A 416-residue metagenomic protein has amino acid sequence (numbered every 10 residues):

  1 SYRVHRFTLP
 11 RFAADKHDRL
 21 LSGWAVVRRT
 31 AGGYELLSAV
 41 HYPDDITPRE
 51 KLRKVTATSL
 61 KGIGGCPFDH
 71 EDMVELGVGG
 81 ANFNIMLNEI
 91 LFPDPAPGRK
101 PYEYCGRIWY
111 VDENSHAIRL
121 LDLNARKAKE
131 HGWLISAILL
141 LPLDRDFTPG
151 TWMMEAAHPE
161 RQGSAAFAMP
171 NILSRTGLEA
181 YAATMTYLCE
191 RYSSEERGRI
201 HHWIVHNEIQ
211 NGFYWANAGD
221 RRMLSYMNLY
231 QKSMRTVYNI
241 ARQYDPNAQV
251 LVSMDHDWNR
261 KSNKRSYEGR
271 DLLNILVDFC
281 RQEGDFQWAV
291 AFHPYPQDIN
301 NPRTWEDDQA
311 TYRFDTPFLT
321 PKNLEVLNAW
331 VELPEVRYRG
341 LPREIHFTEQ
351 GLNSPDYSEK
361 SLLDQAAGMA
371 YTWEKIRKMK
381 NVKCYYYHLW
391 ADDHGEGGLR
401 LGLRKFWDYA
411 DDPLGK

Functional and structural regions predicted by a protein language model:
Y2-D15: Aromatic sugar-binding surface patches on proteins that engage polysaccharides or sugar-phosphate polymers
P10-F12, A25, G33-E89: Boundary/entry segment of secreted carbohydrate-active catalytic domains
R19-A31: Internal, hydrophobic beta-strand segments that form the core of beta-sheet-rich folds
K61-G65, G79-F83, I135-L139, H201-V205 (+4 more regions): Hydrophobic faces of well-ordered beta-strands that scaffold small-molecule active sites in alpha/beta enzyme cores
I63-E75, Y181-R191, Y267-F279, A366-K375: Short, acidic/polar
G79-S262, Q297-D298, D392-G397: Substrate-binding cleft and catalytic face of glycoside hydrolase catalytic domains, especially the flexible beta-alpha
G98-E103, M154-S164, R199, Y214 (+1 more regions): Aromatic-rich peripheral "rim/lid" segments of glycoside hydrolase catalytic domains that contact and position glycan
H131, Y181, E196-H201, S225-E359: Noncatalytic carbohydrate-binding groove/subsite architecture in carbohydrate-active enzymes
